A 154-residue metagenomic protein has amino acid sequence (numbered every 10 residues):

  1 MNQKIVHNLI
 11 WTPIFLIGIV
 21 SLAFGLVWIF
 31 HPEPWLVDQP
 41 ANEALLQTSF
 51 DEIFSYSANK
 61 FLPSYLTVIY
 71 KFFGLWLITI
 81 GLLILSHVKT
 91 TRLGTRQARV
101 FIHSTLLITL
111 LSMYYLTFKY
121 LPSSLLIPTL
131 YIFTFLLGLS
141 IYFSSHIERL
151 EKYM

Functional and structural regions predicted by a protein language model:
M1-I17, L66, L137-Y153: Cytoplasmic juxtamembrane interface segments
L9-A41: N-terminal signal-anchor transmembrane alpha helix
I10-V20, F73, I102-T109: Hydrophobic alpha-helical transmembrane segments of polytopic
L22, I29, I78, L85 (+1 more regions): Hydrophobic alpha-helical segments of integral membrane proteins
V37-E43, K60-I78: A loop-to-helix transmembrane entry motif
A44-L62: Extracytosolic (periplasmic/ER-lumenal) interhelical loops and adjacent juxtamembrane/interface segments of multi-pass
G81-R99: Juxtamembrane helix-break-helix junctions at the cytosolic face of small multi-pass alpha-helical membrane proteins
I108-M154: Alpha-helical transmembrane segments of multi-pass integral membrane proteins, characterized by long hydrophobic
